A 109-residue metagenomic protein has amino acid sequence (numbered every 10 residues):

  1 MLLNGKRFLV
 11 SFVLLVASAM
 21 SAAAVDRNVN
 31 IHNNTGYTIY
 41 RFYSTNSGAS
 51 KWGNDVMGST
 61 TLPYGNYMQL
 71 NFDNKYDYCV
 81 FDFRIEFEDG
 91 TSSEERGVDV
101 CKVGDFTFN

Functional and structural regions predicted by a protein language model:
M1-L9: Bacterial N-terminal signal peptides that target proteins for export
V10-S18: Bacterial N-terminal signal peptides
M20-A24: Sec/Tat signal peptide C-region and signal peptidase I cleavage site
N30-G36: Asparagine-centered strand-capping/turn motif at beta-strand->loop junctions
Y37-R41: Short acidic/proline- and small/hydrophobic-mixed sequence motifs that coincide with surface turns and coil-to-beta
S50-Y76: Intrinsically disordered, low-complexity Pro/Gly/Ser/Thr-rich segments with frequent PxxP/GP/PP motifs and embedded
Y78-F87: A short, solvent-exposed beta-strand micro-motif common in secreted/extracellular proteins
T91-N109: Extracellular beta-sheet/turn segments enriched in Thr/Pro/Gly and aliphatic residues
